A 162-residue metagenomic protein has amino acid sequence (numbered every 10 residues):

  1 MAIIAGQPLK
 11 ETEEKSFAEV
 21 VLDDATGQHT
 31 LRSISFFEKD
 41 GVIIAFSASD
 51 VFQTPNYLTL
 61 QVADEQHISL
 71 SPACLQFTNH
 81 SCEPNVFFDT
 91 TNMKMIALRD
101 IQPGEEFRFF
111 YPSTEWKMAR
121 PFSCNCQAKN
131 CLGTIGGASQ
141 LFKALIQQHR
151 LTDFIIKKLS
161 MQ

Functional and structural regions predicted by a protein language model:
M1-Q162: Conserved catalytic SET/PR domain of SAM-dependent protein methyltransferases, capturing the structural core that binds
